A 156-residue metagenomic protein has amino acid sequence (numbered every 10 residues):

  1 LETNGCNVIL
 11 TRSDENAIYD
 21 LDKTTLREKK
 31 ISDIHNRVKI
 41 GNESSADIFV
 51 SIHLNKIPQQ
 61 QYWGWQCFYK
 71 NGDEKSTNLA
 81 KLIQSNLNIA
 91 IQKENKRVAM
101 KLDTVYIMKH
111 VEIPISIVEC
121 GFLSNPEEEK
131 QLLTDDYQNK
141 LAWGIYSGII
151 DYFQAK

Functional and structural regions predicted by a protein language model:
L1-K156: Active-site-proximal helix/loop segments of hydrolytic enzymes
